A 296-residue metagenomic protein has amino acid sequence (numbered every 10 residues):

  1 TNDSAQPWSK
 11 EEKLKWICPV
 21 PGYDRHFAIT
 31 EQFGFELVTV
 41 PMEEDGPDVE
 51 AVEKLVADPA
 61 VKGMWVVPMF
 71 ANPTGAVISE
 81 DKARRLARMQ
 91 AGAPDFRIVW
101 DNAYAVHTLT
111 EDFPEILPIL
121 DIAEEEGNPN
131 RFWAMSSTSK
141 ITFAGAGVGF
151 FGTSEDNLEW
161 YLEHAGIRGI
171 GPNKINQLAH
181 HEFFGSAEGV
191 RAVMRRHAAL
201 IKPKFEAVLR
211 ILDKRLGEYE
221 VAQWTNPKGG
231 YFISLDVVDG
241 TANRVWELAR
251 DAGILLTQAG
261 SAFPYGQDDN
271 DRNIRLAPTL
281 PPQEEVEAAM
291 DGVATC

Functional and structural regions predicted by a protein language model:
T1-P94, A105-G127, A294: Conserved core of the PLP fold type I
G63, R97, W133: Hydrophobic "anchor" residues on beta-strands that sit immediately upstream of conserved functional sites
N102: Walker B catalytic acidic pair
D121-K202: Conserved core segment of the aminotransferase class I/II
N128, D251-A252, Y265-C296: PLP-dependent enzyme catalytic core of the Aspartate aminotransferase-like
G152, S234-D236, A277-T279: Short hydrophobic/aromatic beta-strand micro-patches that form the beta-sheet surface supporting nucleotide- or nucleic
R195-L209, V221-D236, R250: Conserved glycine-rich beta-strand-loop-beta hairpin in the small C-terminal domain of fold type I
V238-T241, P281-Q283: Helix N-cap motif at beta-to-alpha junctions
